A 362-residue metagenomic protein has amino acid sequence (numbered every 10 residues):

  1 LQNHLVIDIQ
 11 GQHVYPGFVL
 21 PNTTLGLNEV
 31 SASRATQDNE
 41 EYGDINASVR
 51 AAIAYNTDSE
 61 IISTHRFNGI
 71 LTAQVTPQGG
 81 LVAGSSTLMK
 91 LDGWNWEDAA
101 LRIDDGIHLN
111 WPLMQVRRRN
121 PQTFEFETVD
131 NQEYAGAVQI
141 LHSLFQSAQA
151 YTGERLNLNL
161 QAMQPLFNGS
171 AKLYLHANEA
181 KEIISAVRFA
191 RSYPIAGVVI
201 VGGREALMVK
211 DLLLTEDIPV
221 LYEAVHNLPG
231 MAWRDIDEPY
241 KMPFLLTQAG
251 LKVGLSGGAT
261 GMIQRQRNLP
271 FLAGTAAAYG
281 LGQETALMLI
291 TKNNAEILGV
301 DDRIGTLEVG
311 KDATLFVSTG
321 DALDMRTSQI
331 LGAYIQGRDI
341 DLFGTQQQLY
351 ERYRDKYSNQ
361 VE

Functional and structural regions predicted by a protein language model:
L1-Y15: Histidine-rich, glycine-flanked metal-binding segment
Q12-S33, V75, L228: Di-metal (Zn2+ and/or Mg2+/Mn2+) metal-binding site signature of metallo-dependent hydrolases with the MBL/beta-CASP
P16, Q37-I53, T57-E60: Proteins synthesized as precursors that undergo proteolytic processing into mature forms
L20, L71-V75, L173-H176, A186 (+4 more regions): Structural recognition of the beta-strand scaffold that forms the well-ordered cores of secreted hydrolase catalytic
T36-Y42, N46-S48, K172, L214 (+3 more regions): His/Asp/Glu-enriched, well-ordered alpha-helical/loop segment that forms or immediately abuts the divalent-metal
I61, R66-G197: Polyanionic/metal-chelating signatures
E205-T215: Active-site-adjacent beta->alpha loops and helix N-cap segments on the catalytic face of soluble alpha/beta enzymes
E308-Y353: C-terminal cap of metal-dependent C-N hydrolases
